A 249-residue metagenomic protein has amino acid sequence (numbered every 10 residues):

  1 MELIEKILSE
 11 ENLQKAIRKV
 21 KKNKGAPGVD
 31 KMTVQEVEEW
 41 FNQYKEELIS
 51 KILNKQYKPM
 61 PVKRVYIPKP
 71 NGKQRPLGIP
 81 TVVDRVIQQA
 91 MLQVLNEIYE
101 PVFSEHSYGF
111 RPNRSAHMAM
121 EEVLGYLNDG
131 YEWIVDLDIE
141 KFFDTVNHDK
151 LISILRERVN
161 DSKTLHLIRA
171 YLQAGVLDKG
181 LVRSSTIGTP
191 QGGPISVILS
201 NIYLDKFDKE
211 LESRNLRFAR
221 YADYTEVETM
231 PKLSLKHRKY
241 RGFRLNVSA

Functional and structural regions predicted by a protein language model:
M1-N42: Non-catalytic, polymerase-adjacent accessory regions of viral genome-replication enzymes
A16, I87-Q88, D144-V146: Short helix/loop capping segments that flank catalytic or ligand/cofactor-binding pockets
W40, K51-Y66, P70, V102-R241 (+1 more regions): Conserved polymerase palm-domain catalytic core
Y44, L95-E100: Glycine-rich phosphate-binding segment of PLP-dependent enzymes
P76-T81: Conserved phosphate-binding loops in nucleotide/dinucleotide-binding enzymes
D84: Short loop/hinge segments at the start of secondary-structure elements
M91: Nucleotide/phosphate-binding loop and acidic/charged catalytic motifs in nucleotide-binding or -utilizing enzymes
